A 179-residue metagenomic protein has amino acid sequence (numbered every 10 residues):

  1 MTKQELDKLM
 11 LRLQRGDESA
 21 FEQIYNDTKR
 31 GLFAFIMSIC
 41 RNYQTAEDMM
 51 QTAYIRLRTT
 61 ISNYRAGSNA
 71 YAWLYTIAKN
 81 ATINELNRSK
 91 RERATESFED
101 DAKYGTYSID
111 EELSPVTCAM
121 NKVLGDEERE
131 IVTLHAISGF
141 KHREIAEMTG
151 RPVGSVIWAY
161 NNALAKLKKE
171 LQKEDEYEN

Functional and structural regions predicted by a protein language model:
M1-G31, K122, E147-T149, K169 (+1 more regions): N-terminal module of bacterial RNA polymerase sigma factors
K3, N84, R91-N121, K141: Internal acidic/polar
Q14-Q23, F33-T52, V153, E176-N179: Short, charged helix-capping/linker segments at alpha-helix termini
Q14-R15, R41, T52-N69, R88-S89: Sigma70-family region 2
A34, D48-I55, S68-N80, W158: Structural recognition of an alpha-helix C-terminal capping motif at a helix-to-coil junction
T59-A66, T76-E96: Arg/Lys-rich amphipathic alpha helix in sigma70-family domain 2
I83, I137, R143, E147-E178: DNA-recognition helix of helix-turn-helix
I131-H135: A short pre-motif secondary-structure segment
